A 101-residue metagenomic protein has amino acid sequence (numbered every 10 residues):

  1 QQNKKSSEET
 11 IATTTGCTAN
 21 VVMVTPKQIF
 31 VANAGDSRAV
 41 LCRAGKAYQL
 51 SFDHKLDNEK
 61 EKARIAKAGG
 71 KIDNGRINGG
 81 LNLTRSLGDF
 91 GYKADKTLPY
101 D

Functional and structural regions predicted by a protein language model:
Q1-D101: PP2C/PPM-type serine/threonine phosphatase catalytic core, specifically the conserved beta-strand-loop-alpha-helix
